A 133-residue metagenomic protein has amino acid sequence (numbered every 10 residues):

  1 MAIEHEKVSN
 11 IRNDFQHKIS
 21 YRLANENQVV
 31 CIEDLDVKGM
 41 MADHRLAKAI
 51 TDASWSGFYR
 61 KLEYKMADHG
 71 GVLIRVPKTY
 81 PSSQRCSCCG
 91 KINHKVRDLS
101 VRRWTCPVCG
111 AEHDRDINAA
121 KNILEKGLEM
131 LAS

Functional and structural regions predicted by a protein language model:
M1-S133: Positively charged, helix-rich recognition surfaces that bind polyanionic ligands
